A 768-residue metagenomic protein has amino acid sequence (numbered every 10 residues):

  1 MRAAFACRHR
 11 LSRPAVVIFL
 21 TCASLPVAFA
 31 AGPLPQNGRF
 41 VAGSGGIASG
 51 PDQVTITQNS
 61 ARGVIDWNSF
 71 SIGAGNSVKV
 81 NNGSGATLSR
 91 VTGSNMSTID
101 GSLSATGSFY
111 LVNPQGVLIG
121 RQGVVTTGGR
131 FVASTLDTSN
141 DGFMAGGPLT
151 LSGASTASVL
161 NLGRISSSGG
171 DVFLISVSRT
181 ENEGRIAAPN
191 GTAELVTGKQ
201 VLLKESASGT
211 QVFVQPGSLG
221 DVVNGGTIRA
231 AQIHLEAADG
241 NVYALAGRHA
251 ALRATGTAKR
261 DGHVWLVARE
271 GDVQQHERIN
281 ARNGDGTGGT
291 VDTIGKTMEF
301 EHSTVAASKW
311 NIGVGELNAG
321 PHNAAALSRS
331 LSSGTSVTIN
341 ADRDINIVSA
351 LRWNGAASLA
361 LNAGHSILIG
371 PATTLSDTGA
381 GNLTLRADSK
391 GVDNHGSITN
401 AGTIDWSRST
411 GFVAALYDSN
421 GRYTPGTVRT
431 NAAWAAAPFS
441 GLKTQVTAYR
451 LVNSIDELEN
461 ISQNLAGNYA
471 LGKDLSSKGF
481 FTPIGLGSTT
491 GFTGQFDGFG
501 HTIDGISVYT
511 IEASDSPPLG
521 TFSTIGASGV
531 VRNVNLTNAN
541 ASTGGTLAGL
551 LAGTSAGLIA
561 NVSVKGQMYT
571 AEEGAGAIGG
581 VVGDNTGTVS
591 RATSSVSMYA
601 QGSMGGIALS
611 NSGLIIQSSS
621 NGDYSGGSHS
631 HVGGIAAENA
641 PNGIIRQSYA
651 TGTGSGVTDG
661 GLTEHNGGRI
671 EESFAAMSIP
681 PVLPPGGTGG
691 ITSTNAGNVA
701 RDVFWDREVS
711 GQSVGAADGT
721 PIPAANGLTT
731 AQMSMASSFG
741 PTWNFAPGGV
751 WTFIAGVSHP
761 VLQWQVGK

Functional and structural regions predicted by a protein language model:
R2-Y449, I455, N460-Q463, I503: Extracellular and secretory-pathway beta-repeat/beta-biased strand scaffolds
I72, L317-K768: Surface-exposed repetitive/solenoidal architectures
